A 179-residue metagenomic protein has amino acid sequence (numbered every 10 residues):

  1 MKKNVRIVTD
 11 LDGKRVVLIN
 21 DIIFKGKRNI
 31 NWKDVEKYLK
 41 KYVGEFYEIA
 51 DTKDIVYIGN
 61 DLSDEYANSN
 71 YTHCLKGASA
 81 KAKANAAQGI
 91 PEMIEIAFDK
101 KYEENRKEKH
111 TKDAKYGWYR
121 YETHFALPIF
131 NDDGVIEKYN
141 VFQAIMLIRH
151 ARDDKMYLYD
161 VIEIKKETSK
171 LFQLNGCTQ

Functional and structural regions predicted by a protein language model:
M1-Q179: Ribonuclease/tRNase effector modules and their secretory precursors
